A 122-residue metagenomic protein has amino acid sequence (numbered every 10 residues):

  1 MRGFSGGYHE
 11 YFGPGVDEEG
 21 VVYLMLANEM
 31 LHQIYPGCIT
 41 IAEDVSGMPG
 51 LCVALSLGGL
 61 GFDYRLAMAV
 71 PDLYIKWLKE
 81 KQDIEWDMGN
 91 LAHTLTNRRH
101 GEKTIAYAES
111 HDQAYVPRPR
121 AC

Functional and structural regions predicted by a protein language model:
G3-C122: Conserved alpha/beta catalytic core and glycan-binding cleft of carbohydrate-active enzymes
